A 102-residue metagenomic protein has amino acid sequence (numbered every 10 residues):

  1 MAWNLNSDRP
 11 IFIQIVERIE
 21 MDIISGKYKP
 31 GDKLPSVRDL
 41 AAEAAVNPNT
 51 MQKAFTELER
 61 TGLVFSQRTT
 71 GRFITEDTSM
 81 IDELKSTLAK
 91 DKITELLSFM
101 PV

Functional and structural regions predicted by a protein language model:
M1-K33, E83-V102: Extreme N-terminal segment that seeds HTH/winged-HTH DNA-binding domains in transcriptional regulators
K27, A45, G62: Conserved functional loop/turn residues at catalytic and ligand-binding sites
K33-A44: A short alpha-helical element within helix-turn-helix/winged-helix DNA-binding domains across DNA-binding proteins
L34, S66-I74, T78-S79: Short, Lys/Arg-rich nucleic-acid/phosphate-binding segment
A42, E59-R60: Alpha-helical residues within the helix-turn-helix
F55-T56: Short, hydrophobic-biased segments on the C-terminal half of alpha helices that form "recognition helices"
